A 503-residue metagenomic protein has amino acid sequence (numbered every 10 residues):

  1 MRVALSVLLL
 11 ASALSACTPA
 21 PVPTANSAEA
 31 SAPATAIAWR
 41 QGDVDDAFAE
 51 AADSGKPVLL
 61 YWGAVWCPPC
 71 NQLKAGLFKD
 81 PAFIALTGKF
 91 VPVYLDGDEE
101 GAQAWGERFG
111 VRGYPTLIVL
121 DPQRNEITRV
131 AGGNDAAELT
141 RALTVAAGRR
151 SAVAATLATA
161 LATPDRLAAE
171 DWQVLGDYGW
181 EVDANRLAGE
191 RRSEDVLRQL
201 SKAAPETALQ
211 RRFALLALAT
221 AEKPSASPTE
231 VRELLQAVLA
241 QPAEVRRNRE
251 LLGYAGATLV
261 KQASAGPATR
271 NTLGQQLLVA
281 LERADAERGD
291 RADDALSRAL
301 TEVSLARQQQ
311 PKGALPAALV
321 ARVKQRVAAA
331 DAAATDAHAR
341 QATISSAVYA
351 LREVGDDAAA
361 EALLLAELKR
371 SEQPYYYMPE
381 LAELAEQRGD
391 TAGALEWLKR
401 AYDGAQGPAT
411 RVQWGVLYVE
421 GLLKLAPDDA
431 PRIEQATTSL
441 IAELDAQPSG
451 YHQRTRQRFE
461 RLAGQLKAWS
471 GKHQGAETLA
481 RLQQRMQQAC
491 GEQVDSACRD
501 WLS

Functional and structural regions predicted by a protein language model:
T18-A20: Bacterial signal peptide processing site
A38-G42, W62, D80-A102: Thiol-based oxidoreductase modules, predominantly thioredoxin-like and allied folds used for disulfide exchange
W39-P57: A short beta-strand-turn-helix
W62-L77: Conserved redox-active cysteine motifs that mediate thiol-disulfide chemistry, especially di-cysteine Cys-X(1-2)-Cys
R112-A152: Non-catalytic, surface beta->alpha helical segment in thiol-disulfide oxidoreductase systems
T156-A160, L187-A203, A226-P242, A268-R288 (+5 more regions): Alpha-helical repeat scaffolds
R166-Q173, P205-L215, A243-T258, R288-R307 (+3 more regions): Generic helix N-cap/helix-start motif at coil->alpha-helix transitions
G179, A306, L351, A385 (+2 more regions): Residue at a conserved register position within TPR or TPR-like alpha-solenoid repeats
